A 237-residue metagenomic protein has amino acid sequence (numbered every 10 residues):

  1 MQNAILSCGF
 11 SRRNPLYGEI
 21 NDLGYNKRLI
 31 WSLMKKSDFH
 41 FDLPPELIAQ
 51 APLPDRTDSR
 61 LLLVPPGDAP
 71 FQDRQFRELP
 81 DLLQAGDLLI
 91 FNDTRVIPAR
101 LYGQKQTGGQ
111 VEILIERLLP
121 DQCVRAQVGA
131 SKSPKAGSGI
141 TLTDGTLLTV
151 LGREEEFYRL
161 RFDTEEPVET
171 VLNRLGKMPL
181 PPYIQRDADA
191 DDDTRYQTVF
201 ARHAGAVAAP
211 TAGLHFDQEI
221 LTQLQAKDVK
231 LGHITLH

Functional and structural regions predicted by a protein language model:
I5-L6, L53: Helix-centric, low-specificity signal for extended rod-like, repetitive segments
L16-Y17, S32: General helical structural elements
Y25-H237: A cross-family signal for N-terminal binding/gating loops and helix N-caps that shape access to the active site
